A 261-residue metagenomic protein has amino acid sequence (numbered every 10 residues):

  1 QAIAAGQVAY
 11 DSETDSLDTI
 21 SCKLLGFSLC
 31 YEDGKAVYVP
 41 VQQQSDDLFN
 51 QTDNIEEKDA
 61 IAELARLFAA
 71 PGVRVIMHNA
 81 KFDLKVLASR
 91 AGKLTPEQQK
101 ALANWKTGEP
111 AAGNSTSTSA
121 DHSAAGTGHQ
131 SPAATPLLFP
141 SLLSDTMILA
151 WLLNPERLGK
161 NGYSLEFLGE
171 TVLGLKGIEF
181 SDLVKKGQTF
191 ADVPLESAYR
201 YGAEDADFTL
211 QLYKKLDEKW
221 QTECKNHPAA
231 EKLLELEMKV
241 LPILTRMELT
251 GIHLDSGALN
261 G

Functional and structural regions predicted by a protein language model:
Q1-G6: N- or domain-start disorder-to-order transition segments that initiate the globular core
Q7-V8, S12-I20: Short acidic, Gly/Ser-rich segments with clustered Asp/Glu that frequently serve as metal-coordination loops in enzyme
S12-E13, N79, S181, A258: Short loop/turn and capping residues at structural boundaries
T14, L24-G26, L249: Short glycine/serine/threonine-biased micro-segments
D18, C22-W105, P136-C224, L234-L236 (+1 more regions): Active-site-proximal helix-loop-helix substrate-binding element of RNase H-like nuclease domains
L94-L138: Intrinsic disorder/low-complexity segments
H227-E231: A short, flexible low-complexity segment enriched in Lys/Arg and Gly/Pro that occurs in N-terminal basic tails
K232-G261: Extended, well-ordered alpha-helical scaffold/bundle regions in very large, multi-domain proteins
